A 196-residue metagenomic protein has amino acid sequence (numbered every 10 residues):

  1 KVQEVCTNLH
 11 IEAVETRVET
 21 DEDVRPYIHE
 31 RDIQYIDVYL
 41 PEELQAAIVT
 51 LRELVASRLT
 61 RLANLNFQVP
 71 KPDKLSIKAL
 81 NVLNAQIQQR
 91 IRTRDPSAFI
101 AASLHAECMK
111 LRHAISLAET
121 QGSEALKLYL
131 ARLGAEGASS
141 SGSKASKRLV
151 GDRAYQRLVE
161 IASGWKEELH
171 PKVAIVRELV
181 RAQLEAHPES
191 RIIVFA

Functional and structural regions predicted by a protein language model:
K1-E4, L9-V14: SF2 helicase catalytic motif II
V2-E4, V24-I28, D32, F99: Short, flexible coil/linker segments at or flanking structured domains
I11-R25, E42-A196: Helicase motor interdomain insertion/brace
E30-D37, T93: Inter-lobe coupling/hinge region of RecA-like P-loop helicase motors
